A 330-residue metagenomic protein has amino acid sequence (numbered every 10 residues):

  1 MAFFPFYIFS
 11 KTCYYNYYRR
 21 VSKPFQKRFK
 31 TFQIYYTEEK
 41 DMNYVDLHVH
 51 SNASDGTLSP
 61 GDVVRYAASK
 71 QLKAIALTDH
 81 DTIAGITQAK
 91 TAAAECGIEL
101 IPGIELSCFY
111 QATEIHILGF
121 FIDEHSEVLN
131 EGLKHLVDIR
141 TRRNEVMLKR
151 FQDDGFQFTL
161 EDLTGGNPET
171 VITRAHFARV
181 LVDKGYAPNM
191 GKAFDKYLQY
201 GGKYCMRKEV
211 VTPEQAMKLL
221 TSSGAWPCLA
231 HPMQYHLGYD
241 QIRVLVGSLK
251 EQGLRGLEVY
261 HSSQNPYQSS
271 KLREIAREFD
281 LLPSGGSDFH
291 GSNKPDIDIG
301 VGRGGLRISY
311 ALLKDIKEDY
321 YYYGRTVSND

Functional and structural regions predicted by a protein language model:
S10, S22-F25, F29: Intrinsic disorder
Y18: Catalytic-site microenvironment of enzymes that process N-acetyl-hexosamine-containing cell-wall polysaccharides
K30-T113, Y197-Y200, V211-K294: An N-terminally biased module of ancient metal coordination in phosphate/nucleic-acid-related enzymes
A92-R243, G247, G304-V327: Extended substrate/RNA-proximal surfaces in nucleic-acid metabolism proteins
D280-G286, G291-D319: C-terminal active-site subregion of NodB/CE4 polysaccharide deacetylases
